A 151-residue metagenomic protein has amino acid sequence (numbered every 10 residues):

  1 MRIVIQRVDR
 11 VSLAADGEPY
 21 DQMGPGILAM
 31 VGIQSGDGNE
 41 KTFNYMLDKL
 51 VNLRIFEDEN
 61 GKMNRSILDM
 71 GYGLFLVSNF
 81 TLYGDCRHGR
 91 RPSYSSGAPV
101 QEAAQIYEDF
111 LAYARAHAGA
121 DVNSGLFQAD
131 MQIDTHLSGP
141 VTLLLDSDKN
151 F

Functional and structural regions predicted by a protein language model:
M1-S93, Q101, Q105-F151: N-terminal, polar/charged subdomain of small-to-medium soluble alpha/beta proteins
S96: An anionic oxygen-ligand recognition environment, strongly enriched in 2H phosphoesterase
